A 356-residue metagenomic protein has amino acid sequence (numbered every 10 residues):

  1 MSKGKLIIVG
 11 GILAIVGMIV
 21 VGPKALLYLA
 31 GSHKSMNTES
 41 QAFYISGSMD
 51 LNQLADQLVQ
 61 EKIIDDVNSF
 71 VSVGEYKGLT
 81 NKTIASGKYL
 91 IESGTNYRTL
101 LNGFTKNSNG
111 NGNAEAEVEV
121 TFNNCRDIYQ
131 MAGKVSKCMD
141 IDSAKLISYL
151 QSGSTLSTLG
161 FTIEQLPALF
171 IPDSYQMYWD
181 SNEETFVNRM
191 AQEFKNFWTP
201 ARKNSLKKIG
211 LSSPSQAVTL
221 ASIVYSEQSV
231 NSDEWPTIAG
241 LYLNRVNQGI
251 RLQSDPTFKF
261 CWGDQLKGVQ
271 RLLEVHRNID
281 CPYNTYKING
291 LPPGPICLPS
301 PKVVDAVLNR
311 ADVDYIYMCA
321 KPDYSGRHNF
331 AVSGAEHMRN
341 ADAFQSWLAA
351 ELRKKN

Functional and structural regions predicted by a protein language model:
M1-T38: N-terminal type II signal-anchor transmembrane helix that functions as the membrane-insertion/stop-transfer segment
S2, I45-S46, M131, Q270-L273: N-terminal short leaders/motifs
I15-V20, L101, N109-G112, L243 (+2 more regions): Short N-terminal signal/transit or membrane-insertion segments and the immediately adjacent low-complexity/disordered
V16-V21, I63-D66, S93-T95, I147-G153 (+3 more regions): Short linear motifs at secondary-structure transitions and domain/linker junctions
L26-F197: Signal peptide-directed extracytoplasmic domains
I141, T155-N356: Bacterial extracytoplasmic/cell-wall-associated proteins, especially those involved in peptidoglycan
